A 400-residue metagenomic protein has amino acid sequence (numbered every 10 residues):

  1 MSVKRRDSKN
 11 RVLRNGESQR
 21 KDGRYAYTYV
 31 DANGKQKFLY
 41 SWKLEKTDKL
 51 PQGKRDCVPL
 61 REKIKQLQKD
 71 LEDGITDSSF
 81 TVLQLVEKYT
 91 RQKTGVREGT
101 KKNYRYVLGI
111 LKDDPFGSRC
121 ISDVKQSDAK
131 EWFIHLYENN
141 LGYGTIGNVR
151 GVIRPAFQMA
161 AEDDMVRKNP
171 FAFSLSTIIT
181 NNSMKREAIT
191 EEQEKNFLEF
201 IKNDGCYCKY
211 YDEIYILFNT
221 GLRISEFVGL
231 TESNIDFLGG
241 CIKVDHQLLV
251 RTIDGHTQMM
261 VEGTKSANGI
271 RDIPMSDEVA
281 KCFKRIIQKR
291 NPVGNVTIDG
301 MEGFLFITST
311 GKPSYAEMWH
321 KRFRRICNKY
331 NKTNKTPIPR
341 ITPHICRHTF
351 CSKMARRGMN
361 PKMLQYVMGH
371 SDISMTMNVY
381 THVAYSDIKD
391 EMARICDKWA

Functional and structural regions predicted by a protein language model:
R14, E199-Y210, I273, K289-F304 (+3 more regions): Short, basic (Lys/Arg/His-rich) helix/loop patches that form interaction surfaces in the mid-to-C-terminal regions
R20-D123, S127-K130, Q288-M301: N-terminal DNA-binding module of tyrosine recombinases/phage integrases
K49-D56, T90-M165, S183, G205-C206 (+2 more regions): N-terminal core-binding DNA-recognition domain of tyrosine site-specific recombinases/integrases
G147, E162, V166-I224, V228-L230 (+3 more regions): Basic, Lys/Arg- and aromatic-enriched nucleic-acid-binding interface segment
T180, A188, Q247-L248, M368-A393: Catalytic-site neighborhood detector that most strongly recognizes the C-terminal catalytic loop/helix of tyrosine
F197, I253-M260, R357, N378 (+1 more regions): DNA/chromatin major-groove-contacting recognition/catalytic segments
L230-N291: Conserved tyrosine-mediated DNA breakage-rejoining catalytic core shared by Y-recombinases
N234-C241, M359-V379: Short, polar N-cap/turn motifs at the start of nucleic acid-interacting alpha helices
